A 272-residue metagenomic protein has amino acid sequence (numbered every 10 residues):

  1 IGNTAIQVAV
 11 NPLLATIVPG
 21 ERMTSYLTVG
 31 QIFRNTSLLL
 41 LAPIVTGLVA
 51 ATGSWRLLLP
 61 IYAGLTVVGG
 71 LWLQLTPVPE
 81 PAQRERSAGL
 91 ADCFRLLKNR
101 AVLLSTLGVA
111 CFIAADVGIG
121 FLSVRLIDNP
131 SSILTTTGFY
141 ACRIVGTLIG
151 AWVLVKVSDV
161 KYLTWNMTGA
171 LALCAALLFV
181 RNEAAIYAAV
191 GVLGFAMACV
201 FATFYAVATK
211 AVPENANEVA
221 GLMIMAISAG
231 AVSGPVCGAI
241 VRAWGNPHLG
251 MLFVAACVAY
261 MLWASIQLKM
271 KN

Functional and structural regions predicted by a protein language model:
I1-I32: Cytoplasmic helix-loop-helix junction between adjacent transmembrane helices in 12-TM secondary transporters
E21, Y26-P77: Helix-loop-helix hairpin linking two adjacent transmembrane segments in secondary transporters
I44-G53, I127-D128, V153-L154, C237-N246: Interfacial helix-cap and linker-helix signal at transmembrane-aqueous boundaries of multi-pass secondary transporters
G70-P77, L252-N272: Multi-pass alpha-helical transporter architecture, strongest for 12-TM Major Facilitator/SLC carriers used
E80-S105: Juxtamembrane intracellular "pre-TM" segments in multi-pass secondary transporters
N99-I144: Extracytoplasmic gate region of multi-pass secondary transporters
V160-F204: C-terminal transmembrane helical hairpin of 12-TM major facilitator-type secondary transporters
P213-N246: A late C-terminal transmembrane helix in Major Facilitator Superfamily
